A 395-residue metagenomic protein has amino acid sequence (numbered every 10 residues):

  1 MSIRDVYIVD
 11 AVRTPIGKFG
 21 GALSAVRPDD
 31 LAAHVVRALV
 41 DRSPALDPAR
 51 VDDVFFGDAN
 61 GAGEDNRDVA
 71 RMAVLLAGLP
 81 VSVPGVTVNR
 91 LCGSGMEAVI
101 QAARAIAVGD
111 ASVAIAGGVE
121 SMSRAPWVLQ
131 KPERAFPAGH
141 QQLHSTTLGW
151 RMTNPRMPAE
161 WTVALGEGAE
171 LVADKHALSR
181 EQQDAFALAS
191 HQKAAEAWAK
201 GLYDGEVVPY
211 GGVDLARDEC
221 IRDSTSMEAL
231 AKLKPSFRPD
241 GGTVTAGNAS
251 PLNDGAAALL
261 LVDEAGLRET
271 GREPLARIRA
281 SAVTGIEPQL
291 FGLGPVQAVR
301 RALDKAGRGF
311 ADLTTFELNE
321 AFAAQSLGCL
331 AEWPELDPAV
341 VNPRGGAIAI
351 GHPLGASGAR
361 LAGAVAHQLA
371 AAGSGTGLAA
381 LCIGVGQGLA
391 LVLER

Functional and structural regions predicted by a protein language model:
M1-V26, L148, E228-L293, Q297 (+4 more regions): Condensing-enzyme catalytic core mediating Claisen C-C bond formation in acyl metabolism
T14, S24-A25, D29-H34, A45 (+3 more regions): N-terminal extracellular/periplasmic Venus flytrap/periplasmic-binding protein-like
S24-A114, G118-P137, V207-R217, Q289-L290 (+1 more regions): Conserved beta-ketoacyl condensing-enzyme motif
V26, D58-A114, T146-T147, E160-A164 (+3 more regions): Conserved catalytic cysteine-centered active-site region of acyl-thioester-dependent Claisen-condensing enzymes
P28-P44, V69-A73, A98, L165-V172 (+5 more regions): Short, well-ordered amphipathic alpha-helical segments that serve as non-catalytic structural scaffolds within diverse
F56, E167-E170, R279-A349: Active-site pocket-lining segment
R90-E120, A173-L202, A258-A265, A331 (+2 more regions): Active-site-proximal alpha-helical scaffold in enzymes
V113-L171: Flexible glycine-/small-residue-enriched beta->alpha junction loops that bind anionic phosphate/pyrophosphate groups
